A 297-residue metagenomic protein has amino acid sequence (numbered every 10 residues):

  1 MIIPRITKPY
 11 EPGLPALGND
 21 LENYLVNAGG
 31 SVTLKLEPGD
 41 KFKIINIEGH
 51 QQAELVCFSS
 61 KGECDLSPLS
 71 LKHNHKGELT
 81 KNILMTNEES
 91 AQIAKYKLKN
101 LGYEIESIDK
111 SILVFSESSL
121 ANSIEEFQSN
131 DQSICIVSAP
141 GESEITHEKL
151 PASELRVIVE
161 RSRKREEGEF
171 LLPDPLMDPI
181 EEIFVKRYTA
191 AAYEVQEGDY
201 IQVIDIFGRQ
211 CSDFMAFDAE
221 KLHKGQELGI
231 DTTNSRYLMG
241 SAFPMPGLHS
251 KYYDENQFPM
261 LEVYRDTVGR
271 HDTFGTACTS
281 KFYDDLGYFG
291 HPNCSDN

Functional and structural regions predicted by a protein language model:
M1-N297: Intrinsically disordered, low-complexity segments enriched in small/polar residues
